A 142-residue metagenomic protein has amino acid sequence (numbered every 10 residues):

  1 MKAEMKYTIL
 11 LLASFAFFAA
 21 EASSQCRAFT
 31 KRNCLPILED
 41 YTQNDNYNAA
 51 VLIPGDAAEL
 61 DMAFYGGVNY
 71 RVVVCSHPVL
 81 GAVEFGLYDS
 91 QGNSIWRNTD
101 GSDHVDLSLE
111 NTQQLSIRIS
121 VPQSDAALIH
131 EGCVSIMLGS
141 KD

Functional and structural regions predicted by a protein language model:
M1-M5: N-terminal secretory signal peptides that target proteins for export/translocation
Y7-F18: Sec-dependent N-terminal signal peptides
F18-A20, A28, A127: Processing junctions and N-termini across compartments
A22-Y41: Predominantly extracellular/luminal regions of secreted and cell-surface proteins, especially disulfide-bonded
S24-Q25, A50-I129, S140-D142: Acidic, Ser/Thr/Pro-rich low-complexity intrinsically disordered segments
Q43-N44, P54: A short, polar/charged loop/turn motif at coil->beta-strand junctions and beta-hairpin connectors
G132-M137: Eukaryotic complex-assembly/interaction regions
